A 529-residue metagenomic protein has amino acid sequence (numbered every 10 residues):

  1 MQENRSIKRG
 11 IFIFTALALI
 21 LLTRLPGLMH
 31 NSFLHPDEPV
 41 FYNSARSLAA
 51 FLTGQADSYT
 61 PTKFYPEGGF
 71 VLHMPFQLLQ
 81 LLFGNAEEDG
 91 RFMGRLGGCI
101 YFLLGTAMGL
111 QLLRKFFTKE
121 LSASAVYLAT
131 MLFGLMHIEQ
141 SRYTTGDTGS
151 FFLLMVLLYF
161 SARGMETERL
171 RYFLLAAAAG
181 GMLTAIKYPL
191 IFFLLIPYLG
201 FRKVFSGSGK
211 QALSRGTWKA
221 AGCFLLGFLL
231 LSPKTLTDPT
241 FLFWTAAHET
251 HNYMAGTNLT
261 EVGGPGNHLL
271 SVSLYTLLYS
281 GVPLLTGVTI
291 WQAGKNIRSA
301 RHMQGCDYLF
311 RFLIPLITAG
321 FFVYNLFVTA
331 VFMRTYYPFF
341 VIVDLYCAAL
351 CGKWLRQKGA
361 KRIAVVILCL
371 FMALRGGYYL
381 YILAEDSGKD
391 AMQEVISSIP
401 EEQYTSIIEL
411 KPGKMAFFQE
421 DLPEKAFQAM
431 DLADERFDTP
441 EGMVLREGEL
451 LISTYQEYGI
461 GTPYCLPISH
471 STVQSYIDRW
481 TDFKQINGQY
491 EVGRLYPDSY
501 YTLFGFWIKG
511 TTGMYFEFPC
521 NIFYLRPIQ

Functional and structural regions predicted by a protein language model:
Q2, Y159-E168, G180, F192-L225 (+2 more regions): Perimembrane helix-loop-helix junctions
K8-E38, T130-G134, M182, G222-D238 (+2 more regions): Transmembrane signal-anchor helices characteristic of membrane glycosylation enzymes that use polyprenol
L22-G27, P39-V71, P75-F83: Extracytosolic helix-loop segments that constitute the early lumenal/periplasmic catalytic or substrate-binding loops
L34-P36, E139-S150, F332-M333: Short acidic/glycine- and proline-prone juxtamembrane loop motifs at membrane-interface regions of multi-pass membrane
F41, R46-S47, Y65, F201-S208 (+3 more regions): Transmembrane-lumen/periplasm boundary regions of multi-pass, lipid-linked membrane glycan transferases
F92, L96-T118, V156, F160 (+1 more regions): Transmembrane-helix motifs of polytopic, lipid-linked glycan transferases
K115-F117, L157-F173, L183: Membrane-interface transmembrane helices that cradle and orient dolichyl/undecaprenyl
L370-A416, A426: Membrane-embedded, lumen/periplasm-facing catalytic core of multi-pass transferases that use lipid-linked donors
